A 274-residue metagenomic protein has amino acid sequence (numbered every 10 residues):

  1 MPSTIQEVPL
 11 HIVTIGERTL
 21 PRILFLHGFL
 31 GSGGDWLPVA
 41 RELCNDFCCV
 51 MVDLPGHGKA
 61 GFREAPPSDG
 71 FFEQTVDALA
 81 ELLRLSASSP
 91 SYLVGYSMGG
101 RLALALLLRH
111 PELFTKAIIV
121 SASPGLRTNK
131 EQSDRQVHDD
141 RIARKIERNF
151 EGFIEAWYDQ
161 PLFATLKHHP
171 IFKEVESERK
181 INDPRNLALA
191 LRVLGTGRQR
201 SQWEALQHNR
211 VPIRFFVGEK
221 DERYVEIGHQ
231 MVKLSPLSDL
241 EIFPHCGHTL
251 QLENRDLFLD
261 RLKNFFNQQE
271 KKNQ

Functional and structural regions predicted by a protein language model:
M1-L24, C44-F47, A87-S88, F266-Q274: Alpha/beta-hydrolase fold catalytic core
V8, R41, V50-V94, D260: Active-site loop/oxyanion-hole signature of alpha/beta-hydrolase fold enzymes
H11-F62: Conserved HGGG/HGGXW glycine-rich cap/lid loop of the alpha/beta-hydrolase fold
G95-G99, A103: Gly/Ala-rich beta-loop-alpha elbow adjacent to hydrolase catalytic centers
L108, K116-I146: Flexible "cap/lid" loop of the alpha/beta hydrolase fold
N129-S133, E147-A205: Conserved alpha/beta-hydrolase catalytic His-Asp/Glu region
N209, F215-V217: Short beta-strand/loop motif that positions the catalytic acidic residue of the alpha/beta-hydrolase fold
C246-R255, L259: Catalytic histidine-centered segment of alpha/beta-hydrolase-like enzymes
